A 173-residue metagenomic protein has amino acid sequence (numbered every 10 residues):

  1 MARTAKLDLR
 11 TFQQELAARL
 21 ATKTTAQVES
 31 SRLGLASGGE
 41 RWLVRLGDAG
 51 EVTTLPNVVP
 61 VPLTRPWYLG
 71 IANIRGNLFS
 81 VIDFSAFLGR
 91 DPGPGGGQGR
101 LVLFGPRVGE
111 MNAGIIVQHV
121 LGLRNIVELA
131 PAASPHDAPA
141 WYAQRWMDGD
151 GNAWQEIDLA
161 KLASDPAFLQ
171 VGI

Functional and structural regions predicted by a protein language model:
M1-I173: An acidic, low-aromatic, low-complexity terminal/linker signal
